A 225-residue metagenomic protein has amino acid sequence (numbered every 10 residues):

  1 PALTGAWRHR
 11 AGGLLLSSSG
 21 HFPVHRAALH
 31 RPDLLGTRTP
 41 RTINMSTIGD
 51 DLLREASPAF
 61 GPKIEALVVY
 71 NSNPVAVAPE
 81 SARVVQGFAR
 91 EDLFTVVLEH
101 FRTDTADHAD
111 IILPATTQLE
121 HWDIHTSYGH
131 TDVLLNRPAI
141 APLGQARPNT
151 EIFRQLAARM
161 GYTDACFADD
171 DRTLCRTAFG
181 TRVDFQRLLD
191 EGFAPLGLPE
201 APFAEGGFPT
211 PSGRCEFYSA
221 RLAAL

Functional and structural regions predicted by a protein language model:
P1-H108, T116-I124, L189-L225: Extended redox/cofactor-interaction regions of prokaryotic respiratory oxidoreductases
S18, V85, H130, D170-C175: Residue-level signal for alpha-helical context at structural boundaries
V84, R90-F94, L98-T103, P138-A157: Phosphate/diphosphate-binding loops
L119-P142, Q155-A157: Glycine/threonine-rich phosphate-binding loop and adjacent beta-strand/alpha-helix elements that clamp
A139-P209, E216: N-terminal leader/propeptide and maturation segments of large enzyme subunits in energy/redox metabolism and hydrolases
